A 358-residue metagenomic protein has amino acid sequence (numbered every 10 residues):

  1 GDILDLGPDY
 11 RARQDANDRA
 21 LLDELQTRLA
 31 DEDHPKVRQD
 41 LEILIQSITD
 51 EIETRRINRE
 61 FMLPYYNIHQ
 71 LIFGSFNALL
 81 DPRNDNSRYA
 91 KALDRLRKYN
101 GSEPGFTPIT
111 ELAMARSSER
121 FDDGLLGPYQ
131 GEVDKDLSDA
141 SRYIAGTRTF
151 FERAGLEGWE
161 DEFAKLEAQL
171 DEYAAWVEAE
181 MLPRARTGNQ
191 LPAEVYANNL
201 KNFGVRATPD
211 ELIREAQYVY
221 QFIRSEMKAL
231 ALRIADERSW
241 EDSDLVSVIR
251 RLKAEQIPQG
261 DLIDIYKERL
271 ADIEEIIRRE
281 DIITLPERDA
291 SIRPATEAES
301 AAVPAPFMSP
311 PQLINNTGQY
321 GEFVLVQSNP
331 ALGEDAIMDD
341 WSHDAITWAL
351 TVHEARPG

Functional and structural regions predicted by a protein language model:
G1-G358: N-terminal maturation segment of proteins
